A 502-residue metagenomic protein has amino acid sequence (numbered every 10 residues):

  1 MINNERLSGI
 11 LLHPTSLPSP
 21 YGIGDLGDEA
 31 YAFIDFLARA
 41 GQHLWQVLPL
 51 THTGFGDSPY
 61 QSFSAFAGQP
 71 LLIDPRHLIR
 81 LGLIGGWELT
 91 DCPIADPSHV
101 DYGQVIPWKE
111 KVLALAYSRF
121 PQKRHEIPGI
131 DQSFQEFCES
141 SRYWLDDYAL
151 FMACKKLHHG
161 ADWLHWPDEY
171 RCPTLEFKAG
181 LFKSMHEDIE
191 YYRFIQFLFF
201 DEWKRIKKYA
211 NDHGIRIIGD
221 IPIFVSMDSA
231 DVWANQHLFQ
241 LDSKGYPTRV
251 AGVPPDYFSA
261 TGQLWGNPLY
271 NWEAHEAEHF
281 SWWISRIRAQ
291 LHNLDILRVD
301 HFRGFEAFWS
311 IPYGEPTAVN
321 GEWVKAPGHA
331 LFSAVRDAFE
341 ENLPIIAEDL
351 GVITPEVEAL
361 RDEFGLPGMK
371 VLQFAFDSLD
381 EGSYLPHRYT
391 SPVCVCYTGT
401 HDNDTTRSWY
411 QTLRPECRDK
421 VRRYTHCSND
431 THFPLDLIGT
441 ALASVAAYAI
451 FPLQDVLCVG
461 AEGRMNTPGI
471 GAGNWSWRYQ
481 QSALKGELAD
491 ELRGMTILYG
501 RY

Functional and structural regions predicted by a protein language model:
M1-R6, L11-R39, I195: Asp/Glu-centered strand-loop micro-motifs enriched in Gly/Pro and often flanked by an aromatic residue
I2, A38, Y170-R171, N211-H213: Acidic, mature catalytic/reactive cores of soluble proteins
I2-R6, H13, D57-F200, V225-I450 (+2 more regions): Alpha-amylase-like alpha-glycosidases and glucanotransferases acting on alpha-linked glucans and related
D28-T53, N293-L294: Catalytic domains of carbohydrate-active enzymes, especially glycoside hydrolases
R39, Y170, F177, W477 (+3 more regions): Domain-scale activation on soluble regions of proteins
L48, R216-I218, P222, I296 (+1 more regions): Outer-envelope exported proteins of Gram-negative bacteria
Y192, F197-V225: Conserved, well-ordered alpha-helix/loop/beta-strand core segments that scaffold catalytic motifs
